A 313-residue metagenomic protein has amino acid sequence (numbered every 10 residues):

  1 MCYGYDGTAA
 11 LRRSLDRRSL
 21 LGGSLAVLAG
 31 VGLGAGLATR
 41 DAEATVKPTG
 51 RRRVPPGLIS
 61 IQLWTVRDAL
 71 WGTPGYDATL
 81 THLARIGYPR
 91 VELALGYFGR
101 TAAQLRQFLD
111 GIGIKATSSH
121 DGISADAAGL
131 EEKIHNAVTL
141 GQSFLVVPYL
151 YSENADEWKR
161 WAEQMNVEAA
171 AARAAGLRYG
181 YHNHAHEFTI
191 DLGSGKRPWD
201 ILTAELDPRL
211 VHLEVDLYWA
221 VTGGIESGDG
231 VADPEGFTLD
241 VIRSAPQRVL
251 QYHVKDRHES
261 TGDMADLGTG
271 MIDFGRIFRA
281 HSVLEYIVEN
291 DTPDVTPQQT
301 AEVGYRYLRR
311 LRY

Functional and structural regions predicted by a protein language model:
M1-L15: N-terminal secretory signal peptides
L15-G34: N-terminal export leaders
A35-W64, D68-L70: C-terminal segment of N-terminal export signals and the immediately downstream linker at the start of the mature
G50-V54, L80-R85, G99-A116, A128-G141 (+4 more regions): Acidic (Asp/Glu)-rich catalytic clusters
I59-Q62, V91-L93, A116-S119, L145-V147 (+4 more regions): Hydrophobic faces of well-ordered beta-strands that scaffold small-molecule active sites in alpha/beta enzyme cores
D68-T73, E92-A103, G122-L130, Y151-K159 (+5 more regions): Acidic-and-aromatic substrate-binding clefts and catalytic sites of carbohydrate-active enzymes
F98, G122-H212: Active-site acidic/histidine proton-transfer and metal-coordination neighborhood in alpha/beta enzyme cores
A175-M271: Acidic/histidine-rich catalytic cores of soluble enzymes
